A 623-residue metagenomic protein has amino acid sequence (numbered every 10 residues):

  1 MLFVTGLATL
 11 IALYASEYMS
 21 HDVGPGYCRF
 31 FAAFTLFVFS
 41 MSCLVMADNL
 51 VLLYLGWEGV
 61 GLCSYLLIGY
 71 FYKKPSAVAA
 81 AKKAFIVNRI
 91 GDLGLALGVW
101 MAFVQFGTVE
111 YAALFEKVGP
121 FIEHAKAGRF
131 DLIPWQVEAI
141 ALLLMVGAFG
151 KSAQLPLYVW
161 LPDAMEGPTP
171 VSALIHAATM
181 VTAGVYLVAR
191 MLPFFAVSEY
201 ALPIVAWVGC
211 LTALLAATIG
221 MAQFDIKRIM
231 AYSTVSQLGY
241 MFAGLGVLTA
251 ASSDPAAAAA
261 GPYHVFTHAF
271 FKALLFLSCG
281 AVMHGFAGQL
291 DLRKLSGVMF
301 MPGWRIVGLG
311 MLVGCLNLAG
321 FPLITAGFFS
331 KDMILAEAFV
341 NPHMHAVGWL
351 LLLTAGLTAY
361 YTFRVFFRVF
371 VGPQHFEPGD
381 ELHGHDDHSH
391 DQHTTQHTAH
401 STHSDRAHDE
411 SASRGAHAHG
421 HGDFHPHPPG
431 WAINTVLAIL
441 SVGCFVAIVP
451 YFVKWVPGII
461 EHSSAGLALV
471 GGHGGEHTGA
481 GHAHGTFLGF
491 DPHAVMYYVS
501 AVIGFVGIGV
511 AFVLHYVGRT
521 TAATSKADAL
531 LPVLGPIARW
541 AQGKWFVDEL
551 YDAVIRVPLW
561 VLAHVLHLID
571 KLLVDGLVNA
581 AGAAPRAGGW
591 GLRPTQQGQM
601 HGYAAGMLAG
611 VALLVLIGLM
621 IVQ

Functional and structural regions predicted by a protein language model:
M1-V4, G128-A148, V347-A355, A480-V510: Hydrophobic alpha-helical transmembrane segments
L10-L53, L62-H425, V449: Hydrophobic transmembrane alpha-helices and their helix-loop junctions in integral membrane proteins
I11-A12, A217, V365, G507-V517 (+1 more regions): Alpha-helical transmembrane segments
E58: Short phosphate-coordinating micro-motif centered on Lys-Gly-acidic
G91-F106, L312-A319, V436-I459, K544 (+2 more regions): Hydrophobic alpha-helical membrane-insertion segments
V181, G209, L312-C315, I433-A447 (+3 more regions): Hydrophobic membrane-spanning alpha-helices of multi-pass integral membrane proteins
K272-C279, G356-R368, I503-D528: Hydrophobic alpha-helical membrane-embedded segments
H427, V442, V453-S500, L514-Q623: Aromatic-capped, Gly/Pro-kinked transmembrane alpha-helices
